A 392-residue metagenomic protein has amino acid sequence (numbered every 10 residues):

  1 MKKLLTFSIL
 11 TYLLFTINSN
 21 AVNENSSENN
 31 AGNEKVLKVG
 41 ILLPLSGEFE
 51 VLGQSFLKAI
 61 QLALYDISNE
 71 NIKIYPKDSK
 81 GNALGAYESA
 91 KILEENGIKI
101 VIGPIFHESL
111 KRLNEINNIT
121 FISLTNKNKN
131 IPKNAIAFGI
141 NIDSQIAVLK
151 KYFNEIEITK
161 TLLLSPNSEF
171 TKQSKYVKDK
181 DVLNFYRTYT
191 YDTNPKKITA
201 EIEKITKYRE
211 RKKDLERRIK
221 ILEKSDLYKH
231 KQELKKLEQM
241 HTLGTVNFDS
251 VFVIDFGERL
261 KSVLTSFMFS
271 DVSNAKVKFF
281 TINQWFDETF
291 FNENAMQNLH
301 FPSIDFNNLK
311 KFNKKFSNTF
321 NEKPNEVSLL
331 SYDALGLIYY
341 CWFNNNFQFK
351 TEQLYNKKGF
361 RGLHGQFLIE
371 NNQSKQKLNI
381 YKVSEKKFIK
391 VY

Functional and structural regions predicted by a protein language model:
L4-Y392: Extracytosolic ligand-binding ectodomains
